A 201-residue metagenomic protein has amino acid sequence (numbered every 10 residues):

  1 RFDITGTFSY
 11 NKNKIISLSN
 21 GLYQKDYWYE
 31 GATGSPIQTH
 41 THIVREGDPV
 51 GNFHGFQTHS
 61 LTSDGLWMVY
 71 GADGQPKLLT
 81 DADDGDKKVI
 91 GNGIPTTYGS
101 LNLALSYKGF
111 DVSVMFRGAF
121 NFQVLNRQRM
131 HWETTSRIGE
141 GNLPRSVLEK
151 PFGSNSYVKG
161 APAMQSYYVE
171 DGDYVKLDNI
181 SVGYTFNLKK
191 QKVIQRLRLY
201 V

Functional and structural regions predicted by a protein language model:
R1-G93: Conserved small-residue
F2, G109-V114, K189-K190: Repeated loop/turn-to-beta-strand initiation elements of outer-membrane beta-barrel proteins
F2-I4, T97-L103, F110, L177-V182: Hydrophobic, lipid-facing positions within transmembrane beta-strands of outer-membrane proteins
I4-G6, V114, L199-V201: Membrane-embedded beta-strand positions of outer-membrane beta-barrel proteins
F8-K14, Y107-G109, F116-F122, N179 (+1 more regions): Transmembrane beta-strands of outer-membrane beta-barrel pores
S9, K14-Y23, L103, G153-V158 (+2 more regions): Acidic/polar-rich alpha-helix caps and helix-coil junctions
N92-L125: Glycine-rich, aromatic-lined ligand/substrate-binding cores of catalytic and carbohydrate-binding domains
A119-Y200: Extracytoplasmic gating/loop element in the C-terminal half of outer-membrane beta-barrel translocons and assembly
